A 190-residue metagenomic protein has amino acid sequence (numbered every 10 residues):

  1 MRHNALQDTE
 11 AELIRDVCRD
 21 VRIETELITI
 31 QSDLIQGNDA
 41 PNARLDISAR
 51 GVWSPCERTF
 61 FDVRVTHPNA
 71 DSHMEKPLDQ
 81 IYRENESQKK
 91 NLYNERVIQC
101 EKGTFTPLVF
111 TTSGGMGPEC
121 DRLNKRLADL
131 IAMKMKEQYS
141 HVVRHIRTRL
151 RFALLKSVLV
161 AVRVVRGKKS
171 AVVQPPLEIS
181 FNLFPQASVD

Functional and structural regions predicted by a protein language model:
M1-L6: Short Cys/His-based metal-binding microdomains
T9-S72, Y82-Q88, L92-E95, L123: Active-site metal-binding core of divalent-cation-utilizing nuclease and nuclease-like domains
L13, V17, V21, C100 (+2 more regions): Generic recognition of well-structured, leucine-rich alpha-helical segments and adjacent helix-turn regions within
I28-I30, T111-M116: Short, internal active-site loops enriched in acidic
I28-T29, A49, V142-I146, R151 (+2 more regions): Short acidic-hydrophobic surface loop/beta-edge motif
T59, T104-F105, P185-V189: Nucleic-acid endonuclease domains
V65-G114, D121-R147, R151: E2/UBC-UEV (E2-variant) core
V158-D190: C-terminal helix/juxtamembrane-tail motif
